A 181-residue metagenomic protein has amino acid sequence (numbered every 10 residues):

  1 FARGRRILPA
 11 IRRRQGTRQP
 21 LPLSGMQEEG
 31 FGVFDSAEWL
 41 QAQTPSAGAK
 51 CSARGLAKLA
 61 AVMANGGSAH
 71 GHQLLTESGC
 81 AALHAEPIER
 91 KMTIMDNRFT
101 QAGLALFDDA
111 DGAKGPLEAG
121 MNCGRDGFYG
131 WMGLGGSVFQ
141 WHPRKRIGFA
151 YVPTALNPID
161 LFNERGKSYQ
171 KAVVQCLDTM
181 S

Functional and structural regions predicted by a protein language model:
F1-A47, C51-A53, A85-R144, M180: Active-site Gly/Thr loop motif
A49-S52, T76, G166: Generic structural signal for well-ordered, non-membrane alpha-helical segments in soluble metabolic enzymes
A53-K58, K167, K171: A structural signal for well-ordered alpha-helical segments within the folded catalytic domains of diverse enzymes
L56, A60-L75: Bacterial peptidoglycan biogenesis and beta-lactam-recognition machinery
N65-S68, S78-G79, H84-M92, I159-S181: Short, gly/Ser/Thr-rich active-site loops of penicillin-recognizing serine hydrolases
D109-A110, A155-P158: Short Gly/Pro-enriched loop/turn and capping motifs at secondary-structure junctions
Q140, R146-A155: Short, well-ordered beta-strand elements
